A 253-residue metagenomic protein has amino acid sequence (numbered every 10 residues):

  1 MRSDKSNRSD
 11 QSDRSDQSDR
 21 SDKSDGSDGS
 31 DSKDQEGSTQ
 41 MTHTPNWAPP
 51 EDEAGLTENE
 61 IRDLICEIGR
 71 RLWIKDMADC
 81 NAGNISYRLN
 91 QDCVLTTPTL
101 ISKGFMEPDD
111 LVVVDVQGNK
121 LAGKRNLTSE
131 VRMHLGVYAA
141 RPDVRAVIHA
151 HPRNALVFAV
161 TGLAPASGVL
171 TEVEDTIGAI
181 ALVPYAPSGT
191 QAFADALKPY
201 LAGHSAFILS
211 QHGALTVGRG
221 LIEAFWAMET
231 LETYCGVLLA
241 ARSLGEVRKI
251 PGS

Functional and structural regions predicted by a protein language model:
S3-S30: Long, intrinsically disordered low-complexity tandem-repeat segments
Q35-Q40: Short, Lys/Arg-enriched N-terminal segments with co-localized hydrophobic residues within the first ~10-30 amino acids
M41-S253: Glycine-rich flexible loops
